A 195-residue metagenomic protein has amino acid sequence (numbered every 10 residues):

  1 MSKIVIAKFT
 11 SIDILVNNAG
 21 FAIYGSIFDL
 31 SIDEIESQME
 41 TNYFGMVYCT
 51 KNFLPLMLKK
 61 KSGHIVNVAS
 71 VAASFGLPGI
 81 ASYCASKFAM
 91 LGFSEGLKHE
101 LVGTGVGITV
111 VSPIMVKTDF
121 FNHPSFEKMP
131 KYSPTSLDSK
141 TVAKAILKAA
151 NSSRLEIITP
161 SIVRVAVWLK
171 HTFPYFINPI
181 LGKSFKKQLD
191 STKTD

Functional and structural regions predicted by a protein language model:
M1-T10: Conserved amphipathic alpha-helix within the SDR
A19-I23: Conserved NAD(P)H cofactor-binding loop of Rossmann-fold oxidoreductase domains
S26-I27, E34-E36: Substrate-binding pocket helix/loop in short-chain dehydrogenase/reductase
F28, L77-A81: Active-site loop immediately N-terminal to the catalytic Tyr-X3-Lys motif of short-chain dehydrogenase/reductase
T50, S86: Active-site helix of classical SDR
S70: Residue(s) in the substrate-gating loop at a strand-loop-helix junction that position the organic substrate next
V102-S161: SDR active-site lid
